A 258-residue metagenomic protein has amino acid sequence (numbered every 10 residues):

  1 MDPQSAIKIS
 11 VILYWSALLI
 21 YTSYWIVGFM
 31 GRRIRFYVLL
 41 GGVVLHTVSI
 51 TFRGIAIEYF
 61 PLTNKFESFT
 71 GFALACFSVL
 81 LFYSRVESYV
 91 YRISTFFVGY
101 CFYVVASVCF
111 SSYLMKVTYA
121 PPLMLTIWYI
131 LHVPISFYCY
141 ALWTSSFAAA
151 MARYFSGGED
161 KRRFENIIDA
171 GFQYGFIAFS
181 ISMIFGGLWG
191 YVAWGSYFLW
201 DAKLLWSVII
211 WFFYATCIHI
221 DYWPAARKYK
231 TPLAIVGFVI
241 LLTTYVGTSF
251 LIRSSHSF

Functional and structural regions predicted by a protein language model:
P3-V117, V133-D160, F164-A193, L199-F258: Hydrophobic cores of alpha-helical transmembrane segments in multi-pass integral membrane proteins
K116-Y129: Interhelical loops and loop-helix junctions of multi-pass membrane transporters/channels
